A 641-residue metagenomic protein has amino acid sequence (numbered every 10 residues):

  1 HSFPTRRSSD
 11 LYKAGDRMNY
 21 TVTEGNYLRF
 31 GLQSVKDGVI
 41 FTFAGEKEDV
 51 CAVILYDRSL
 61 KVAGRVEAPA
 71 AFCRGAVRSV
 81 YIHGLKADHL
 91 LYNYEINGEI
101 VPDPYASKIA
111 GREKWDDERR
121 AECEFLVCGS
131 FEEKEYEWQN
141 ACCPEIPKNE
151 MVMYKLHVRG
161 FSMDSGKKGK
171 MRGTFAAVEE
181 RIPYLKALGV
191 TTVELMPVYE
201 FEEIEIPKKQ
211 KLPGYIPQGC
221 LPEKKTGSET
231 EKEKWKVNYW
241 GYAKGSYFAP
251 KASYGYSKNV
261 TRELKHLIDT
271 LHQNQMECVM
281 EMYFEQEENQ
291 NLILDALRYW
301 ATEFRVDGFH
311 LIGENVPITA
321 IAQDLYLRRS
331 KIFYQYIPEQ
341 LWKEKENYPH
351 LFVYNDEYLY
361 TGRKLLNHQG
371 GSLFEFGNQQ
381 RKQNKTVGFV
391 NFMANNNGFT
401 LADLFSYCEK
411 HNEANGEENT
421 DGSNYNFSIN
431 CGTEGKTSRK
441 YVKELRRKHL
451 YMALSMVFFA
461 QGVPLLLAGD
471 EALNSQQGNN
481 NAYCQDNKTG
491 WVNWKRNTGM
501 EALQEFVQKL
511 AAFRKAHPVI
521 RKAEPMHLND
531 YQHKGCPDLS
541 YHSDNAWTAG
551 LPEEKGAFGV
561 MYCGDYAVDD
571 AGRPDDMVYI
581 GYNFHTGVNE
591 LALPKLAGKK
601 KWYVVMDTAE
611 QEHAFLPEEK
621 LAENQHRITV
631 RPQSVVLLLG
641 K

Functional and structural regions predicted by a protein language model:
H1-S8: Short, small-residue-biased leader/transition segments that mark boundaries at the very start of proteins
Y12-Y154, R159, E180, L185 (+4 more regions): Carbohydrate-interacting/catalytic domains
L91-N140, E205-G245, A249-P250, N274 (+2 more regions): Core domains of carbohydrate- and sulfate-ester-processing enzymes
V152-Y154, V193-L195, C278-M280, F309 (+2 more regions): Hydrophobic faces of well-ordered beta-strands that scaffold small-molecule active sites in alpha/beta enzyme cores
K167-T174, E205-Q273, F284-E303, A414-G435 (+1 more regions): Aromatic- and acidic-residue-enriched carbohydrate-binding clefts of CAZyme catalytic domains
E180-V198, E303: Catalytic domains of carbohydrate-active enzymes, especially glycoside hydrolases
E263, T270-L341: Active-site neighborhood of glycoside hydrolase catalytic domains
R305, I318-L473, N481-Q485, P518-P525 (+4 more regions): Conserved alpha/beta catalytic core and glycan-binding cleft of carbohydrate-active enzymes
